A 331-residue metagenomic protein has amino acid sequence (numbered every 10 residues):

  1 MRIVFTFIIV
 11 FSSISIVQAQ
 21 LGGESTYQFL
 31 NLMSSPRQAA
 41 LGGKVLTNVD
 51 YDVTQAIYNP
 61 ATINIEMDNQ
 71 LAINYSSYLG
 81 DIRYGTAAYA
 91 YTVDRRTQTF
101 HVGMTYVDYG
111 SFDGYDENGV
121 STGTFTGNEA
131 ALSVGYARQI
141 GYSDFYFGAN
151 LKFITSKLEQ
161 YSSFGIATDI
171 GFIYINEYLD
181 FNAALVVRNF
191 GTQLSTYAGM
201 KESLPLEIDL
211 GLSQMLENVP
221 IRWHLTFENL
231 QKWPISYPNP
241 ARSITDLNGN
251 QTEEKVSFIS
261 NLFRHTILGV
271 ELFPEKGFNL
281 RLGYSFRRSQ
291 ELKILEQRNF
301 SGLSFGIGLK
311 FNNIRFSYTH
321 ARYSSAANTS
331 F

Functional and structural regions predicted by a protein language model:
M1-E24, V270: Bacterial Sec-dependent N-terminal signal peptides
Q20-F331: Subset of outer-membrane beta-barrel
